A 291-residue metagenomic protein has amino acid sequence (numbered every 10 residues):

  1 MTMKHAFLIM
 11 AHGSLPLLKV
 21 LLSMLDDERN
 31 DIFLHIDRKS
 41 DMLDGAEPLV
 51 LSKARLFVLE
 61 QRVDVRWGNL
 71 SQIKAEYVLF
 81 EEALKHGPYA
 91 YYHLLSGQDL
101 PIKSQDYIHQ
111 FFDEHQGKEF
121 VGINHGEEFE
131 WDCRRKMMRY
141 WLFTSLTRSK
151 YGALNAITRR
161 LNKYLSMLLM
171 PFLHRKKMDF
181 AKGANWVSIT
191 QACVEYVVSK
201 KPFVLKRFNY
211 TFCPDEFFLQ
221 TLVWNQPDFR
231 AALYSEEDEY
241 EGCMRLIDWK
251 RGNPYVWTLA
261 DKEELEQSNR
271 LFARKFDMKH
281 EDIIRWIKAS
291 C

Functional and structural regions predicted by a protein language model:
T2-C291: ER/Golgi luminal nucleotide-sugar-dependent glycosyltransferases, focusing on the catalytic module
